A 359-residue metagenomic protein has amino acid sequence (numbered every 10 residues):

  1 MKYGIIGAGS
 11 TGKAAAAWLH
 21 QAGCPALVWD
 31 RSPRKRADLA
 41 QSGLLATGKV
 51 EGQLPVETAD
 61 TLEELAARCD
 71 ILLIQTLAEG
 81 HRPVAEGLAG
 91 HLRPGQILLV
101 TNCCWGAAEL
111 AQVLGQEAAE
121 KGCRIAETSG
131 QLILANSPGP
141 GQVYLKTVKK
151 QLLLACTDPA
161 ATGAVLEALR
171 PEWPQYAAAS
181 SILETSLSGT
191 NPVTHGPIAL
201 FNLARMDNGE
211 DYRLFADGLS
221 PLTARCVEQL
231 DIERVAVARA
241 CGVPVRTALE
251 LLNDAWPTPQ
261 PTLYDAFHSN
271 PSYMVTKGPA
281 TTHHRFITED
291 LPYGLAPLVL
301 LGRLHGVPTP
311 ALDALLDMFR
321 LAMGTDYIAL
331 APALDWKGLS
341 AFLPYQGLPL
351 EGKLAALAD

Functional and structural regions predicted by a protein language model:
M1-K49: NAD(P)+-binding Rossmann beta1-loop-alpha1 motif at the extreme N-terminus of oxidoreductases
K49-R68: Short acidic low-complexity segments
L73-I74, A78-G141: Rossmann-like NAD(P)(H) cofactor-binding subdomain of soluble oxidoreductases
G139-L251: Internal alpha-helical scaffold of NAD(P)-dependent oxidoreductase catalytic cores
A224-D359: NAD(P)-dependent Rossmann-like dehydrogenase/reductase catalytic/cofactor-binding core
